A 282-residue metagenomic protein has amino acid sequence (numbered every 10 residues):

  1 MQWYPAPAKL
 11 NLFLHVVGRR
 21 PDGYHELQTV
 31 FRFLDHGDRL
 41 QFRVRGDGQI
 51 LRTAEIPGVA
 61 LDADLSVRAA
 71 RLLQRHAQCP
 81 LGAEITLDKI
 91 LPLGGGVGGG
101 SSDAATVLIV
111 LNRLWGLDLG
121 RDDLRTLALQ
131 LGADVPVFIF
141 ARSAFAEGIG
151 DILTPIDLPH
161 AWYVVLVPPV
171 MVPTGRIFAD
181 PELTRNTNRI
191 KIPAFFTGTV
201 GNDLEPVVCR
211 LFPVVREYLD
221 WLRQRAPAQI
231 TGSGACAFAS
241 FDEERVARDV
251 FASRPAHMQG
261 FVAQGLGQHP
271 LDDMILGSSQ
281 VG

Functional and structural regions predicted by a protein language model:
M1-G94, R113, L117-D122, I149 (+1 more regions): ATP-binding N-lobe of GHMP and related small-molecule kinases
Q2-P5, N11-E26, L117-P227, S240-G282: ATP-dependent small-molecule kinase catalytic core of the GHMP/sugar-kinase superfamily and closely related
L12, L40-F42, S66, G100 (+4 more regions): Residue-level signal for inorganic ion chemistry
G46-V59, V107, L129, A194-N202: Short, basic/glycine-rich phosphate-binding loops at helix/coil junctions that contact nucleotide phosphates
G48, P92-L93, V172, C236-F238 (+1 more regions): Short, active-site-adjacent cap segments at secondary-structure transitions
R71, T106-N112, T126-L129: A broadly conserved amphipathic alpha-helix scaffold signal in soluble, globular proteins
T86-W115, P227-F241: Glycine/serine-rich anion-binding loops at beta->alpha junctions that coordinate negatively charged ligand groups
